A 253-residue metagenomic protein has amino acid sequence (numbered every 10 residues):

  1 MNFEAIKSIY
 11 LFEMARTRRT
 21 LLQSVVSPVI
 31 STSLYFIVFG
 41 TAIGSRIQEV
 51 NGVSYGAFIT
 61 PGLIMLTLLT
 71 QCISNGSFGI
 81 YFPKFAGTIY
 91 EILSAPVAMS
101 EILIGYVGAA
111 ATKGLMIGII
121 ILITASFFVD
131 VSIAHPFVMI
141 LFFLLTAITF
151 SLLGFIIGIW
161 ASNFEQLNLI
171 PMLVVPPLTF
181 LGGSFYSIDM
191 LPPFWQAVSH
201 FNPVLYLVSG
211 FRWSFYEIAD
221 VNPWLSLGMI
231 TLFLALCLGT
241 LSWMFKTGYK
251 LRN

Functional and structural regions predicted by a protein language model:
M1-I133, L141-N253: Hydrophobic transmembrane alpha-helices and immediately adjacent juxtamembrane helices of multi-pass inner-membrane
